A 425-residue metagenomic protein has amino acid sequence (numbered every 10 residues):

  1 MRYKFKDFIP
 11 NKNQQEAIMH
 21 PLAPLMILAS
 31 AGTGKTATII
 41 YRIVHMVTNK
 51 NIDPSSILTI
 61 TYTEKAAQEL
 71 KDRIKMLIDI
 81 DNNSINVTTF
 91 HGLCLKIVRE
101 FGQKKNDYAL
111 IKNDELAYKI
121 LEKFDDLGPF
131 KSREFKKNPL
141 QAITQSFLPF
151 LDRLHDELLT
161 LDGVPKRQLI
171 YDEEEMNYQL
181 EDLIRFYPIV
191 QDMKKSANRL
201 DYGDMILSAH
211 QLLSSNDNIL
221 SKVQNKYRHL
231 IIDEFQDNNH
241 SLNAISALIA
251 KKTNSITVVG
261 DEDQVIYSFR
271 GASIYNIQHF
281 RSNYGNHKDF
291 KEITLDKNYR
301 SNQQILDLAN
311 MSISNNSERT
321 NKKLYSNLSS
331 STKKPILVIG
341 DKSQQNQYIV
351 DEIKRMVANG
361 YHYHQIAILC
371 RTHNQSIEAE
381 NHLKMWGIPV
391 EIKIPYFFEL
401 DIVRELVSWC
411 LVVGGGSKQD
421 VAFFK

Functional and structural regions predicted by a protein language model:
M1-L28, T33, A37-T38, S56-L58 (+6 more regions): Accessory N-terminal region flanking or inserted into the helicase ATPase core in nucleic-acid motor proteins
R2, K6, T33, H240-V338: Conserved RecA-like helicase ATPase core segment that couples NTP binding/hydrolysis to strand translocation
R2-N11, Q15-A31, S55, D107-A109 (+2 more regions): Inter-lobe coupling/hinge region of RecA-like P-loop helicase motors
G34-Y41, E64, E69: Phosphate-binding Walker
A37-I52, Y284: Walker A/P-loop NTP-binding motif
S56-P149, Y275, S408: Conserved P-loop NTPase-based nucleic-acid remodeling module centered on helicase motor cores
L93, N283, H287, S330-K333 (+1 more regions): ATPase/helicase motor core of nucleic-acid motors
E234: Walker B catalytic acidic pair
